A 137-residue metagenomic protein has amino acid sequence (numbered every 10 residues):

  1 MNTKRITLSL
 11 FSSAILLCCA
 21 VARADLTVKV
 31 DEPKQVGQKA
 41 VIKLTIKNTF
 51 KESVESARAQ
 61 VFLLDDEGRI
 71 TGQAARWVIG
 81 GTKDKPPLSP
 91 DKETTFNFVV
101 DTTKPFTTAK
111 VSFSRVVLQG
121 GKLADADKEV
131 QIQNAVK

Functional and structural regions predicted by a protein language model:
M1-A14: Bacterial N-terminal signal peptides that target proteins for export
L17-V21: N-terminal signal peptide c-region/cleavage motif recognized by signal peptidases
A22-K43, T49, K128-V136: Low-complexity, acidic Ser/Thr/Pro/Gly-rich terminal tails and inter-domain linkers that flank the onset of structured
I46-N48, L63, V100, R115: Hydrophobic beta-strand positions in extracellular immunoglobulin-like domains
S53-I70, S114-R115: Short acidic, flexible loop segments centered on an aromatic residue
T71-K104: Intrinsically disordered, low-complexity Pro/Gly/Ser/Thr-rich segments with frequent PxxP/GP/PP motifs and embedded
V99-K137: Terminal connector regions
